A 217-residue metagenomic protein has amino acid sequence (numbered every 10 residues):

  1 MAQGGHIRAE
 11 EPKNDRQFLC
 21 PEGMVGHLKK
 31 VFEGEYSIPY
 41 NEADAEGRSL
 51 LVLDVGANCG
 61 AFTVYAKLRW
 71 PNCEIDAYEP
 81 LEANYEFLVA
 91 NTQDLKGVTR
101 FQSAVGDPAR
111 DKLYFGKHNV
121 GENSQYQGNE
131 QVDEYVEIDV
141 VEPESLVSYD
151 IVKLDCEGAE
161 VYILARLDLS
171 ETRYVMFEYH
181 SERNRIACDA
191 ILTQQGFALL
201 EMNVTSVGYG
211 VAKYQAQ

Functional and structural regions predicted by a protein language model:
M1-Q217: Phosphate/nucleotide-binding beta-alpha loop and adjacent structural elements of enzyme active sites
